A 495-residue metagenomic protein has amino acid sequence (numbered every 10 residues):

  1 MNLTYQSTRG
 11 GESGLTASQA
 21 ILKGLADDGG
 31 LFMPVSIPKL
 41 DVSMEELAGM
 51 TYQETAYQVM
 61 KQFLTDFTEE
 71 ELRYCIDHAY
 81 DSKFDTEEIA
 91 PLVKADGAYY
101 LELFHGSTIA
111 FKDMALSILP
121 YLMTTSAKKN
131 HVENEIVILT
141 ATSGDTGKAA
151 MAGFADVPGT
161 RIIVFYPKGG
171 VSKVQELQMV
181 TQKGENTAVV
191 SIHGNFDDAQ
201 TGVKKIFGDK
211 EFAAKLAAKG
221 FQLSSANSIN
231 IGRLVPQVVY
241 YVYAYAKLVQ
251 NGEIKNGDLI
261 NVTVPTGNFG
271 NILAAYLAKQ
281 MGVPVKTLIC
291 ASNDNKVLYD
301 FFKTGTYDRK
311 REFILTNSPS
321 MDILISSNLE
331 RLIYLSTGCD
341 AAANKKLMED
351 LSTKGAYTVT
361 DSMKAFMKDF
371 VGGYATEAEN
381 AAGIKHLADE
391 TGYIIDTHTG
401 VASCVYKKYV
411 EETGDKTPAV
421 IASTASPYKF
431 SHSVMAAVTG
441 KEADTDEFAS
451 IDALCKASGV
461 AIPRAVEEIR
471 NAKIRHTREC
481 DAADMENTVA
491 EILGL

Functional and structural regions predicted by a protein language model:
M1-L495: PLP-dependent amino-acid enzyme catalytic core
